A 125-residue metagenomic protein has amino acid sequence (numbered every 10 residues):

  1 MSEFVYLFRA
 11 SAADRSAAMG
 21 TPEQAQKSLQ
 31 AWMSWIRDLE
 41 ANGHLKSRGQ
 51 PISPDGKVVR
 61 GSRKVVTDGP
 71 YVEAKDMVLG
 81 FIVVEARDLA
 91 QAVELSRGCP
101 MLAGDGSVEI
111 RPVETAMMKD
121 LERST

Functional and structural regions predicted by a protein language model:
M1-T125: Conserved, structured core segments of small domains
